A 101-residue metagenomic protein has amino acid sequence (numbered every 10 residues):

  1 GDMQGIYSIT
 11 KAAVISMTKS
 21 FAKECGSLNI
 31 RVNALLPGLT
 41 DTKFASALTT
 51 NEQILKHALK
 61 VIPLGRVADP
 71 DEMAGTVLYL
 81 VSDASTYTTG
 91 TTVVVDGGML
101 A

Functional and structural regions predicted by a protein language model:
G1-G5, S27-L28, G65, D83: Active-site loop immediately N-terminal to the catalytic Tyr-X3-Lys motif of short-chain dehydrogenase/reductase
D2-I6, S46-T50: Conserved mid-core segment of classical short-chain dehydrogenase/reductases
Y7, V14, L64: Catalytic Tyr-X3-Lys loop
T10, T18: Active-site helix of classical SDR
I15, L36-A47: Short, flexible catalytic-loop segment of classical short-chain dehydrogenase/reductase
C25-S27, T40, V81: A short hydrophobic alpha-helix cap/turn motif
G26, R31, T88-G90: Short, small/polar-rich loop/turn modules that mediate ligand/substrate recognition or access, typified
A34, K56-A84, T88, V95-G97: C-terminal helical subdomain
